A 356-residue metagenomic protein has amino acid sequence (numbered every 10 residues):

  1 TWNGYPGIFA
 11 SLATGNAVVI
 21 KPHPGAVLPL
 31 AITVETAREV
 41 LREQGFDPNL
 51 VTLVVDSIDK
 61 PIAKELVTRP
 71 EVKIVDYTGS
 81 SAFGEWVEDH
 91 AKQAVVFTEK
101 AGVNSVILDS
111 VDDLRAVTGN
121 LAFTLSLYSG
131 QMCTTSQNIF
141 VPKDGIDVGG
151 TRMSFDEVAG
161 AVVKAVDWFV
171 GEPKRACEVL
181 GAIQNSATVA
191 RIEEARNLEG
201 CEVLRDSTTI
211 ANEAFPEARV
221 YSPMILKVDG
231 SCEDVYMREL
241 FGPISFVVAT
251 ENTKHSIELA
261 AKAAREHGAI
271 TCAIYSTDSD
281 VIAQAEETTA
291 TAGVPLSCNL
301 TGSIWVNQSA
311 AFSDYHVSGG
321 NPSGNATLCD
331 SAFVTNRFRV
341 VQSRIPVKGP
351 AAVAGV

Functional and structural regions predicted by a protein language model:
T1-T118, A122: Rossmann-like NAD(P) dinucleotide-binding subdomain of oxidoreductase/dehydrogenase enzymes
N3, I20, L30-A31, P216 (+4 more regions): Extended hydrophobic-aromatic, low-complexity segments
E39-E43, L127, S231, K262: Conserved helix-loop functional segments at active or binding sites
F46, P70-V72, T134, E239-G242: Structured loop/turn residues at beta-strand edges in well-structured enzyme cores
V54-S57, T78, P142, Y275 (+1 more regions): Conserved residues at the C-terminal ends of beta-strands
E71-V75, P243, A269-C272: Short active-site oxyanion
E88, A94, D112-F140, D147 (+4 more regions): C-terminal segments
V248-N252: C-terminal substrate/ligand-recognition segments
